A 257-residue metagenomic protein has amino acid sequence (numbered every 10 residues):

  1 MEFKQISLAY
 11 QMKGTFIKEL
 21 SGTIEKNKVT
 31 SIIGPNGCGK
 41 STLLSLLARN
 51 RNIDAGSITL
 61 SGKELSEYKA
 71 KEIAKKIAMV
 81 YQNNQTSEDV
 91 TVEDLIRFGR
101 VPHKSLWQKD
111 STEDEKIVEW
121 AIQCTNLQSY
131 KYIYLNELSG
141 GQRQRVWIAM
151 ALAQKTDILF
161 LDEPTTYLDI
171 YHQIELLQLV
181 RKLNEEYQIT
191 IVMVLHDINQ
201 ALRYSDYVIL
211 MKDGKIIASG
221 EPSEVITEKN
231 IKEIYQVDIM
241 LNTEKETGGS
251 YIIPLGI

Functional and structural regions predicted by a protein language model:
E2-F3, L8-L20, E67-K69, S87: A short, flexible loop at the N-terminus of ABC-type nucleotide-binding domains that lies
I33-P35: The feature captures the beta-strand-to-loop junction immediately N-terminal to the Walker
A48: Helix-to-loop junction immediately C-terminal to a conserved catalytic motif
G56-E64, I73: Conserved ABC transporter NBD signature motif
R97, T112-Y130, K155: Conserved ABC ATPase "signature" region
Y134-L138, Q142: Conserved ABC ATPase signature
L159-E163: Catalytic Walker B motif of ABC-type/P-loop ATPase nucleotide-binding domains
